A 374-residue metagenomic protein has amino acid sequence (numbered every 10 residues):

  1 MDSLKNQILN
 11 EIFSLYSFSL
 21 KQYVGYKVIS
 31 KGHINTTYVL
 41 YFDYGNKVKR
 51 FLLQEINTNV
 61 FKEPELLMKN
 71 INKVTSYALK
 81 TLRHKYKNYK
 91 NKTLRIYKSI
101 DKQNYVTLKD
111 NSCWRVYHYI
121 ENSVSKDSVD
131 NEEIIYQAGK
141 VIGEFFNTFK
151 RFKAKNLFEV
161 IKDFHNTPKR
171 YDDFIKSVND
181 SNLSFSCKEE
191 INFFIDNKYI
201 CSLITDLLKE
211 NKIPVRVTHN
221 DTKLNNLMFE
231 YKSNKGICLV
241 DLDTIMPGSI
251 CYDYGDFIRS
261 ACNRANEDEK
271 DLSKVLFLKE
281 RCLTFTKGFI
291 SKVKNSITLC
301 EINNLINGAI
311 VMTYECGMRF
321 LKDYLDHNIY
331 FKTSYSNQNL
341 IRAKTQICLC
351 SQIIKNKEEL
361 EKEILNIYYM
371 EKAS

Functional and structural regions predicted by a protein language model:
M1-Y26: Juxta-kinase regulatory segment immediately upstream of eukaryotic protein kinase catalytic domains
S19, K27-K31, Q54-E55, K62-E65 (+6 more regions): ATP-dependent phospho-/nucleotidyl transfer catalytic cores
G25-I29, H33-D43, V48-F51, E55-D172 (+5 more regions): Conserved ATP-binding subdomain of kinase catalytic cores across diverse folds
K109, I134, P214-H219, M246 (+3 more regions): Secondary-structure capping and boundary motifs in well-ordered enzyme cores
N211, N225-N266: Catalytic activation segment of kinase domains across protein kinase-like and atypical kinase folds
C251-N295, V311-Y330: Active-site activation/catalytic loop segments of kinase-like enzymes and analogous catalytic loops in related
I297-A309: All-alpha amphipathic helical-bundle segments outside canonical DNA-binding/catalytic cores that form hydrophobic
I353-N356: Long, compositionally biased intrinsically disordered regions
